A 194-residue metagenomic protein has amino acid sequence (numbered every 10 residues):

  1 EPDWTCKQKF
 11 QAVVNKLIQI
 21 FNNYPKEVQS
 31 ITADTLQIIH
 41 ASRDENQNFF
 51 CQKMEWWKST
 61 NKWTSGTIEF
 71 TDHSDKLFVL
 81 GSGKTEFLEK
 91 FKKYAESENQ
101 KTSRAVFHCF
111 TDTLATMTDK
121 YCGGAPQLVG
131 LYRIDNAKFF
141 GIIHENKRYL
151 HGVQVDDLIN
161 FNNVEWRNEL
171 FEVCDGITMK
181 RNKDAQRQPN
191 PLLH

Functional and structural regions predicted by a protein language model:
E1-H194: N-terminal nucleophile
